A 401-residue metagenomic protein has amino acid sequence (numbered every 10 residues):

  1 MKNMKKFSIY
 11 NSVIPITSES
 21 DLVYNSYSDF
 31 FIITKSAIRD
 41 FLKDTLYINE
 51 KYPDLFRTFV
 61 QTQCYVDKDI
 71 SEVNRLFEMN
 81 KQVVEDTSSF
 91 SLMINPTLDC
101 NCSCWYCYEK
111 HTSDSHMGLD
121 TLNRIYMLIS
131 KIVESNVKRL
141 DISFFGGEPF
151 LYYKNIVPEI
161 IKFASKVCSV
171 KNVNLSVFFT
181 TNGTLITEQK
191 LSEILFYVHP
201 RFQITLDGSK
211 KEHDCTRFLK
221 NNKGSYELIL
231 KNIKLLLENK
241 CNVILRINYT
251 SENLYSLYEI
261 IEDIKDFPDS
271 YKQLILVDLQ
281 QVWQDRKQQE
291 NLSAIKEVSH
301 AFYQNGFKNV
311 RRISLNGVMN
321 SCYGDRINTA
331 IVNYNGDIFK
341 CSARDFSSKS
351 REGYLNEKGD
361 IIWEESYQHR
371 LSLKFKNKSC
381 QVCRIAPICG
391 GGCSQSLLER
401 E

Functional and structural regions predicted by a protein language model:
M1-L55, F375-E401: Radical SAM enzyme core and accessory elements
K6-I32, P53-M93, S135: N-terminal [4Fe-4S]-dependent radical SAM core
S18, Y323-I327: Short, small/polar residue-rich loop motifs at catalytic or cofactor-binding pockets
K81-K110, Y126, S130, N136-S143 (+3 more regions): N-terminal pre-triad scaffold of radical SAM enzymes
C107-D120, D345-S350, A386-E401: Iron-sulfur (Fe-S) cluster-binding segments and ferredoxin-like electron-carrier domains, especially [2Fe-2S]
L122-S143, Y152-Q281: Radical SAM/AdoMet-radical enzyme domain recognition
K211-T216, E252, Q273-S293, R311-S321 (+1 more regions): Flexible glycine/acidic-rich beta-alpha junction loops that bind and position SAM and/or redox cofactors in anaerobic
N291-G317, A343-G390: C-terminal accessory region of radical SAM enzymes
